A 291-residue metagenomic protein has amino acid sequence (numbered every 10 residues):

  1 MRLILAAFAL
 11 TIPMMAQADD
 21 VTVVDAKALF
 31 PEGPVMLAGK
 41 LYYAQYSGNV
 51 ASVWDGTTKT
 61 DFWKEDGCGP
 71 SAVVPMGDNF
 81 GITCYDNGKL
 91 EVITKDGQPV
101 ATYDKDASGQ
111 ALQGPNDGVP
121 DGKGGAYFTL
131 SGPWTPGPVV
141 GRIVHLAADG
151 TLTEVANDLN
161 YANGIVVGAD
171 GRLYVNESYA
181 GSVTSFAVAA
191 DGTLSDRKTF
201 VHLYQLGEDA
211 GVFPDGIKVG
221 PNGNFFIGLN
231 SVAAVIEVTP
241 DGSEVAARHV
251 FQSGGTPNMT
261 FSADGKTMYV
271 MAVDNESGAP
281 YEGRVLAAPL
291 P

Functional and structural regions predicted by a protein language model:
M1-Q17: Gram-negative bacterial Sec-dependent N-terminal signal peptides
D20-D25, T58-K64, P99-G109, T151-N157 (+2 more regions): A short beta-strand motif characteristic of beta-propeller blades
D25-Y42, Y46, E65-C84, A107-T129 (+7 more regions): Beta-rich, blade/repeat-based domains predominating in secreted/periplasmic proteins but also intracellular
Y42-W63: Beta-propeller domains
G48, G56-T58, G97-Q98, A148-T151 (+4 more regions): Short coil turn/linker residues within repeat-based beta-strand modules
G48-V50, N87-G88, P133-P136, A180-S182 (+2 more regions): Short glycine/acidic-enriched loop and turn motifs that connect beta-strands
V50-S52, K89-E91, G141-V144, S182-T184 (+2 more regions): A short loop-to-beta-strand structural motif that recurs across blades of beta-propeller domains
F186-T193, P289-P291: Short loop/turn segments immediately following beta-strands, especially the blade-tip and inter-blade linker loops
